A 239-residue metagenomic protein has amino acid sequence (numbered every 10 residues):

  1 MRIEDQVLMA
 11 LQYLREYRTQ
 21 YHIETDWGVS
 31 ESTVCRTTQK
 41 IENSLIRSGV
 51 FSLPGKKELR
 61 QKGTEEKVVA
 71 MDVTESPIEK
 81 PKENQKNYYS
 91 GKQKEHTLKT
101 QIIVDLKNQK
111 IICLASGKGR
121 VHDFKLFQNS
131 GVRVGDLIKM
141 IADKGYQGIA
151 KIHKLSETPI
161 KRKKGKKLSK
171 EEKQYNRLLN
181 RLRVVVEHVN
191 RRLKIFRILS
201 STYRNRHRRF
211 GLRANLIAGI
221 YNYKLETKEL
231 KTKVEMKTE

Functional and structural regions predicted by a protein language model:
M1-Q6, Y13, Q20-E239: Short, well-ordered secondary-structure "scaffold" segments embedded in the functional core of diverse domains
